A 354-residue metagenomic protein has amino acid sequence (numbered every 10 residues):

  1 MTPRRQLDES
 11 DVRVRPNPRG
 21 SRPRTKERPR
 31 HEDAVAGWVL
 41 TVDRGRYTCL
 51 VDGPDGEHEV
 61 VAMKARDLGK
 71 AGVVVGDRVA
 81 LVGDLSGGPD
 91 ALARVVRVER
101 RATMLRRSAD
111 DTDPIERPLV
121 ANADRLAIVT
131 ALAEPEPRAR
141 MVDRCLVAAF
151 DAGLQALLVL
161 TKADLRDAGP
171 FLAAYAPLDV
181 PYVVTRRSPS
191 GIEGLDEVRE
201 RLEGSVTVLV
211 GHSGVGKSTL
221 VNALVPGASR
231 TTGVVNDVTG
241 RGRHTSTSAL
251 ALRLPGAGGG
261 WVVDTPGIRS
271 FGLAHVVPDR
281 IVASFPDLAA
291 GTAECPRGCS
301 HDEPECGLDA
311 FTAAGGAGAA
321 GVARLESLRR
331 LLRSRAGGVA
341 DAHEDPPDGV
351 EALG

Functional and structural regions predicted by a protein language model:
M1-V35, V82: Short boundary/loop segments of OB/S1/cold-shock single-stranded nucleic-acid-binding domains
P3-R5, R30-D33, H58, K70-S86 (+8 more regions): Helix-rich effector regions associated with P-loop NTPase G domains
G45-C49: Short aromatic-glycine-enriched beta-strand elements
G56-A65: A short macromolecule-binding patch
I115-R125, V129-V183: Phosphate-binding glycine-rich loops and their immediate beta-loop-alpha structural context
Q155, K162-V215: Canonical P-loop GTPase G-domain recognition
K217-G233: A conserved segment at the C-terminal end of the G1
